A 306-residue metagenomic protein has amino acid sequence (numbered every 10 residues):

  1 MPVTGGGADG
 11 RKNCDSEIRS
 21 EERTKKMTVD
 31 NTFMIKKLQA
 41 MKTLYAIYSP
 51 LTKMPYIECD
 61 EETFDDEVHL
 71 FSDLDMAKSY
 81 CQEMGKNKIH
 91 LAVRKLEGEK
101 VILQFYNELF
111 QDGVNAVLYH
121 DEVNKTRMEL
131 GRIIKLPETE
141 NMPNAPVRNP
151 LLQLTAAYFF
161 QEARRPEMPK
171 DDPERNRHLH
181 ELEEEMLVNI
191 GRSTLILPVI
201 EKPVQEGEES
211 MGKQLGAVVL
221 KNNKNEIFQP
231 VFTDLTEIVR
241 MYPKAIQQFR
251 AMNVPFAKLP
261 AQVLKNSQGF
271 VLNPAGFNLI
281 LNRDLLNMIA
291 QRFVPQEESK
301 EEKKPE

Functional and structural regions predicted by a protein language model:
M1-G5: Ser/Thr/Pro/Gly-rich low-complexity, intrinsically disordered segments
C14, R19-E306: An interfacial alpha-helical scaffold signature
